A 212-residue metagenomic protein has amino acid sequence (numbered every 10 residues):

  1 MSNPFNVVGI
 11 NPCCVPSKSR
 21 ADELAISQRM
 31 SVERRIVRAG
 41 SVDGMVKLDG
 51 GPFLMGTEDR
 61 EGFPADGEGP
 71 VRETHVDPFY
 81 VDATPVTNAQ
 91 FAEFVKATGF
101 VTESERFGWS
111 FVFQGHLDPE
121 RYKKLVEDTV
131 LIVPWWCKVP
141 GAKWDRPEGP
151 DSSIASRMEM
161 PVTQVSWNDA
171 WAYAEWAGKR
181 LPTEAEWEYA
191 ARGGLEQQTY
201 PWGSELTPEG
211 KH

Functional and structural regions predicted by a protein language model:
S2-R38: N-terminal pre-domain segments of enzymes
K18, A25, V42, K47-L48 (+4 more regions): Functional-site microenvironments in short loops/helix caps that host divalent-cation chemistry
T57-G67: Acidic/histidine-rich helix-loop elements that form or flank divalent-metal/phosphate-binding sites at the catalytic
V71-E73, P78: Well-ordered beta-strand positions in beta-sheet-rich domains
T87: Acidic-aromatic/histidine active-site loop/patch
A92: Short amphipathic alpha-helices within nucleic acid-binding modules
A97-T98: Non-catalytic, well-ordered alpha-helical segments in soluble enzyme domains
